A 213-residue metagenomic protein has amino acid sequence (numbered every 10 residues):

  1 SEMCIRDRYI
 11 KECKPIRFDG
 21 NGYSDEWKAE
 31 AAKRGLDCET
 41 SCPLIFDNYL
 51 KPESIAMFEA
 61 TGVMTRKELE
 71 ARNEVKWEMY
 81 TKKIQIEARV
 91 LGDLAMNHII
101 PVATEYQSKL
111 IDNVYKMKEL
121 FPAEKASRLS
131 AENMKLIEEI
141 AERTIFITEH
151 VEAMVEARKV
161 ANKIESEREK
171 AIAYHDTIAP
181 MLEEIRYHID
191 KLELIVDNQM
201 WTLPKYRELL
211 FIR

Functional and structural regions predicted by a protein language model:
M3-I5: Short, small-residue-biased leader/transition segments that mark boundaries at the very start of proteins
R8-K11, P15: Hard-cation-handling environments
D19-W27, A31-R213: Mature extracytoplasmic or organellar-lumen-exposed domains after removal of signal/transit peptides
